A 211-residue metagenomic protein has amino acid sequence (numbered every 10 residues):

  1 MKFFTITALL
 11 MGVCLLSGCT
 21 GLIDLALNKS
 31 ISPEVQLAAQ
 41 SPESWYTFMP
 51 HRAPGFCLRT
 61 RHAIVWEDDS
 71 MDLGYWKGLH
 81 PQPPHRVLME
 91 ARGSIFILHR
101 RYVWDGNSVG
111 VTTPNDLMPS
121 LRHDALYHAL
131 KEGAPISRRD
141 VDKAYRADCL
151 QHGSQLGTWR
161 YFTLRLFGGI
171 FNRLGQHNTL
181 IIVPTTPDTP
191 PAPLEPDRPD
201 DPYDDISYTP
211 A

Functional and structural regions predicted by a protein language model:
M1-T5: Positively charged n-region of N-terminal signal peptides that target proteins for export
I6-V13: Sec-dependent N-terminal signal peptides
C19-A211: Extended terminal accessory/targeting regions
